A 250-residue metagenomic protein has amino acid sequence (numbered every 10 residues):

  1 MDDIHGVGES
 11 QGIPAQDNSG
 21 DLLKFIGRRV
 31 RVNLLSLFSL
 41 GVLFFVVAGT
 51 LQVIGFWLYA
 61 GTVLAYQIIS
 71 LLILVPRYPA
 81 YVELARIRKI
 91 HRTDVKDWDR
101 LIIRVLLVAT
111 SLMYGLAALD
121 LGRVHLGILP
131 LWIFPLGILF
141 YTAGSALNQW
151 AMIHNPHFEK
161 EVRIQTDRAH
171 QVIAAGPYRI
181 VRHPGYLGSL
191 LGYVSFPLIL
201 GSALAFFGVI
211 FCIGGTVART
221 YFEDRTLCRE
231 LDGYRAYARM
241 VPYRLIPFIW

Functional and structural regions predicted by a protein language model:
D2-Y178, L187-W250: Membrane-anchoring alpha-helices and their flanking helix-loop junctions
V181: Conserved SAM-binding loop
